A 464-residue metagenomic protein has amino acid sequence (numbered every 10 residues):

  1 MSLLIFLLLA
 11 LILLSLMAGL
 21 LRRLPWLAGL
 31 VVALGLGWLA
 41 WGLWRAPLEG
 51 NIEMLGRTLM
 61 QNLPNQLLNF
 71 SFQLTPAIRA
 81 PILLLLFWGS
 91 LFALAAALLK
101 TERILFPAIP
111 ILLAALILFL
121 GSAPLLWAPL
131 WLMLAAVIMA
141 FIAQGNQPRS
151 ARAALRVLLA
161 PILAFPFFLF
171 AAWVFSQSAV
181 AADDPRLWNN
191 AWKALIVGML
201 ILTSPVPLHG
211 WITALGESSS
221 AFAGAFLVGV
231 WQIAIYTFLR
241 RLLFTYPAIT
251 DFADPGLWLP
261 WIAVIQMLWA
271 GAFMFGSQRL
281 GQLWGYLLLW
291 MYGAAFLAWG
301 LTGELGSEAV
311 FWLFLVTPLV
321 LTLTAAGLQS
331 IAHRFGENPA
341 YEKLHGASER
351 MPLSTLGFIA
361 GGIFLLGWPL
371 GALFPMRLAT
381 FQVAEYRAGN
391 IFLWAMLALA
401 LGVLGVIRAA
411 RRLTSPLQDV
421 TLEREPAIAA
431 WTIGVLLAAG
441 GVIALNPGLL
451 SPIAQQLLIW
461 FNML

Functional and structural regions predicted by a protein language model:
M1-A10, F72-L85, P124-A135, R186-I201 (+2 more regions): Structural signature of hydrophobic alpha-helical transmembrane segments
M1-F6, I12-L98, F106-P107, I453-M463: Transmembrane helix-loop-helix hairpins at membrane boundaries of multipass inner-membrane proteins
L20-W26, P107-A194, L200-P205, M274-A340: Alpha-helical multi-pass transmembrane bundles of energy-transducing inner-membrane proteins
V32-W44, I109-L120, I138-M139, V157-W173 (+4 more regions): Small-residue-rich segments of transmembrane alpha-helices in multi-pass membrane proteins, especially helix faces
L63, L195-W261, G285, G362: Short helix-boundary/re-entrant hairpin motifs in multi-pass inner-membrane proteins
I142, A295-T302, M376-F392: Interfacial segments of multi-pass membrane proteins
L315-N338, L353, N390-E425: Predominantly late transmembrane helices and immediately cytosolic-facing juxtamembrane segments
S348-S354, V403-L464: Cytoplasmic/organellar membrane-interface segments at the starts of transmembrane helices in multi-pass inner-membrane
